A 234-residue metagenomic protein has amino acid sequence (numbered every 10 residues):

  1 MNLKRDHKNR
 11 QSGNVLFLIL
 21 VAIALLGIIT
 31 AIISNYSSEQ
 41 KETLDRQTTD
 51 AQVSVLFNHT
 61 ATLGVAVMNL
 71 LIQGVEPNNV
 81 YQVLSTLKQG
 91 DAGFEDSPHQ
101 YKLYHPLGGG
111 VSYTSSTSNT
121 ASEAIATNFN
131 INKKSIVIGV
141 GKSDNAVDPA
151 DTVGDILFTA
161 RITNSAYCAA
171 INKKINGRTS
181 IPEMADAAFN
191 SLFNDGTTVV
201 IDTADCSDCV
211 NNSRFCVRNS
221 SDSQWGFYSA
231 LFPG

Functional and structural regions predicted by a protein language model:
N2-K41, T48-V53: N-terminal single-pass transmembrane signal-anchor helix
L3-Q11, D91, K142-T152: Intrinsically disordered, low-complexity coil segments
E42-V75: Membrane-proximal N-terminal amphipathic helix
V67-V111: Short, glycine/small-hydrophobic-rich surface segments
E95-G234: Intrinsically disordered, low-complexity regions enriched in Pro/Ser/Thr/Gly and acidic residues
